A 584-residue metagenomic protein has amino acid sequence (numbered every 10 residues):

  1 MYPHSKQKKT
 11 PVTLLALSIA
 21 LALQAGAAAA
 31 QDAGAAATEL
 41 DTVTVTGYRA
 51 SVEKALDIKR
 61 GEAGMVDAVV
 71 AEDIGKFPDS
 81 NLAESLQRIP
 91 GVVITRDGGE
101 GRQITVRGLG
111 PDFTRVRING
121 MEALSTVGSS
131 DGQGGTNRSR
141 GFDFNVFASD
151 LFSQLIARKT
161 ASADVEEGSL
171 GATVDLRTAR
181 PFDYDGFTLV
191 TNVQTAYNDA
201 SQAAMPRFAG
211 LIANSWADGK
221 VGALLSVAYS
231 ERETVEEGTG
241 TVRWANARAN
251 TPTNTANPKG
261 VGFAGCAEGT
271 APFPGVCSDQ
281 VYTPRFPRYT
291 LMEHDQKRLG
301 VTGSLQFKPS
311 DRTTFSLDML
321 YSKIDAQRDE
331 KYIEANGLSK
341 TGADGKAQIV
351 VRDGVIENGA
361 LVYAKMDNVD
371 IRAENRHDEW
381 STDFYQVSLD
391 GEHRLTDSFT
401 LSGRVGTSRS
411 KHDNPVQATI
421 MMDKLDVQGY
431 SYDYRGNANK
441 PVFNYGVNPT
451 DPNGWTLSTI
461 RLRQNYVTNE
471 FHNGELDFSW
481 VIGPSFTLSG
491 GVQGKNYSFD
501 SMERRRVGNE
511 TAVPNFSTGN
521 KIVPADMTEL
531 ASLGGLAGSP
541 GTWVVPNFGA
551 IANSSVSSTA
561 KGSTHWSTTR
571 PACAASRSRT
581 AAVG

Functional and structural regions predicted by a protein language model:
M1-T38: Cleavable N-terminal targeting peptides that direct proteins into the secretory/outer-membrane pathway or into
T44-F77, Q103, M121-T126, S130-T136: N-terminal periplasmic "start-of-domain" segments of outer-membrane beta-barrel proteins
A83-S130, K159: Extracytoplasmic beta-strand/coil segments of soluble accessory domains associated with Gram-negative outer-membrane
R115-R117, Q154, T188-N192, G222-L224 (+4 more regions): Residue-level detector of the transmembrane beta-barrel scaffold of outer-membrane proteins
G128-S130, R232-W244, P284, S316-Q348 (+3 more regions): Outer-membrane beta-barrel and related beta-rich outer-membrane complex signature in Gram-negative bacteria
G134-F142, D150-A157, D164-G260, A264 (+3 more regions): Outer-membrane beta-barrel translocator/receptor signature
A172-T178, Q194-T195, A204-S215, R285-E330 (+4 more regions): Outer-membrane beta-barrel transmembrane strands
N250-P284, K346-V369, Y430-S458, V513-G584: Flexible glycine-rich, low-complexity coil/linker segments exposed to the extracellular/periplasmic environment
